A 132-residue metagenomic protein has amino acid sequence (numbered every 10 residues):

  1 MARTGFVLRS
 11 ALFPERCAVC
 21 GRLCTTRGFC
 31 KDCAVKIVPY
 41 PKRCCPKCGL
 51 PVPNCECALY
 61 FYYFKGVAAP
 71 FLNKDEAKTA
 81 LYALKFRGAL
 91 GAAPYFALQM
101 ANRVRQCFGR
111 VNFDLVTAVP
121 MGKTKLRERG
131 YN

Functional and structural regions predicted by a protein language model:
M1-N132: Glycine-rich phosphate/pyrophosphate-handling loop used in enzymes and phosphotransfer proteins
